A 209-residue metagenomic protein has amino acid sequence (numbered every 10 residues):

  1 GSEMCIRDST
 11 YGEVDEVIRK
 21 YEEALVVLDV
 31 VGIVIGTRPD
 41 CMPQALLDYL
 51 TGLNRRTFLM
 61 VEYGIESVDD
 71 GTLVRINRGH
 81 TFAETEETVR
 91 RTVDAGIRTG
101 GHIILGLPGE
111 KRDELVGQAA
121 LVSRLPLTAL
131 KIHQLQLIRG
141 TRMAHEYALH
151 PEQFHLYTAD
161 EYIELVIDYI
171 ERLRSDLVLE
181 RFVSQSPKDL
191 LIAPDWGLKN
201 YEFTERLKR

Functional and structural regions predicted by a protein language model:
G1-I6: Short, small-residue-biased leader/transition segments that mark boundaries at the very start of proteins
R7-R19, I33-A95, L105-L125, M143-D160: Conserved non-cysteine loop/helix-boundary elements of the Radical SAM core domain that shape
V17, V31-R38, T92-I97, D189-R209: Conserved N-terminal glycine/acidic-rich loop preference
Y21-E22, L28: Alpha/beta enzyme core
V27-V30, T88-T99, L125, L165-V178: A structural motif corresponding to the C-terminal end of an alpha-helix and its immediate exit/capping segment
E66, I104-L105, I132-L137: Histidine- and/or cysteine-centered catalytic micro-motif in compact active-site loops
A129, Q136-R209: Auxiliary Fe-S-binding modules of radical SAM enzymes
